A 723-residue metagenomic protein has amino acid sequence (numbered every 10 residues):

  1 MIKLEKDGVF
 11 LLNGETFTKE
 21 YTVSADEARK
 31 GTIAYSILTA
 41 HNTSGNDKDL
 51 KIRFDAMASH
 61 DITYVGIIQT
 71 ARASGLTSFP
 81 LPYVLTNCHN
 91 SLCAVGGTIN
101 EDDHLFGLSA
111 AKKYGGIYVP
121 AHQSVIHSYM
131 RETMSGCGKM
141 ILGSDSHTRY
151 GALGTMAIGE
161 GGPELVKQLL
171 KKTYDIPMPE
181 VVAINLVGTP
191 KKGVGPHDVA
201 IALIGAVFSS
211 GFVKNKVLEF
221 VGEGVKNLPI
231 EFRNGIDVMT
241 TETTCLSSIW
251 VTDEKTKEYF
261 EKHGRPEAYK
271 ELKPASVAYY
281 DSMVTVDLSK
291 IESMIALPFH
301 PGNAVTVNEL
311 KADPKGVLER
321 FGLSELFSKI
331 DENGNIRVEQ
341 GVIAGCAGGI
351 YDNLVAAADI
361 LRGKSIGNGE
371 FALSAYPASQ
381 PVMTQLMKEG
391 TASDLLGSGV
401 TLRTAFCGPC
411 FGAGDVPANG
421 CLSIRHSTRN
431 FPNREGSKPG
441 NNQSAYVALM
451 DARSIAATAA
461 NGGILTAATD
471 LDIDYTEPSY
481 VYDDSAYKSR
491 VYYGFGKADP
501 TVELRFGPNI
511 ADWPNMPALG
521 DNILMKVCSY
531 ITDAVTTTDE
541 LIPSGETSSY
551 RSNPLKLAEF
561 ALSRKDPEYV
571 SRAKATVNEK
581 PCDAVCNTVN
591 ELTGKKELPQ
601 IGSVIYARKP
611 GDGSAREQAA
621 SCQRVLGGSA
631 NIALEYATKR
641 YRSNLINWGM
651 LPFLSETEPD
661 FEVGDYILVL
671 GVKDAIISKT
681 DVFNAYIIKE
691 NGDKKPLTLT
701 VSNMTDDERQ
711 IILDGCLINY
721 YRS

Functional and structural regions predicted by a protein language model:
M1-S723: Fe-S-dependent hydro-lyases/dehydratases of central metabolism
